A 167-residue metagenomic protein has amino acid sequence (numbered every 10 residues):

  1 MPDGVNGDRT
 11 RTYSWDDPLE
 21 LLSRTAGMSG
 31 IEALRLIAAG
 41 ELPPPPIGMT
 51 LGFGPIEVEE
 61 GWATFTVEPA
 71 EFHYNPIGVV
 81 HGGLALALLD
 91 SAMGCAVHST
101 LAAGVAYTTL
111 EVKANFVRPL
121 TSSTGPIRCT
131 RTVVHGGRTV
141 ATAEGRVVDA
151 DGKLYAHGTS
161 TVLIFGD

Functional and structural regions predicted by a protein language model:
M1-D167: Terminal targeting signals and extreme-terminal segments of soluble enzymes
